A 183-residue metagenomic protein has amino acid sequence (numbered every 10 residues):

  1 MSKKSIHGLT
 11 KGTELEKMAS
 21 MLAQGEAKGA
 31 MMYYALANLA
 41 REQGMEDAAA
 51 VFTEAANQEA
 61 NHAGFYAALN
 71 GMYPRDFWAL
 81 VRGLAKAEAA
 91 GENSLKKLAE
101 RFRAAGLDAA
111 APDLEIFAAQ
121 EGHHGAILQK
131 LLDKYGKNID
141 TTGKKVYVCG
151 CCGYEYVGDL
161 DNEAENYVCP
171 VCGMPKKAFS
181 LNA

Functional and structural regions predicted by a protein language model:
M1-A183: Non-heme di-metal
